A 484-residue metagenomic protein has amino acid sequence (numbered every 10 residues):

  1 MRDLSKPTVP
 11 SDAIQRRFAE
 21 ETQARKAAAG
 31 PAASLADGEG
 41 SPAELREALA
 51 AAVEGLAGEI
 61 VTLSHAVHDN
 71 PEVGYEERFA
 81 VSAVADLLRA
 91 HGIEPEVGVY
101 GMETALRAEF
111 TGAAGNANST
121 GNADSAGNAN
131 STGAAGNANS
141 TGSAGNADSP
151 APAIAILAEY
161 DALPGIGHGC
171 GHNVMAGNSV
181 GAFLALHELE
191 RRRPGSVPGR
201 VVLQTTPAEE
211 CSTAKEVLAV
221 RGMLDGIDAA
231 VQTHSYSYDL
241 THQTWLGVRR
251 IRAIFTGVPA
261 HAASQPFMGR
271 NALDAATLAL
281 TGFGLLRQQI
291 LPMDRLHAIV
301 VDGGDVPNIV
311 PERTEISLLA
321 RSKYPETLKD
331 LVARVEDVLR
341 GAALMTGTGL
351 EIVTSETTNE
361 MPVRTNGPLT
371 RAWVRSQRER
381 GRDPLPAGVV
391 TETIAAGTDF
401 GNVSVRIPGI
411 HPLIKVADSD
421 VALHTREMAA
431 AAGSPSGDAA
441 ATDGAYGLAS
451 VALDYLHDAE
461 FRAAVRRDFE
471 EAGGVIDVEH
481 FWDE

Functional and structural regions predicted by a protein language model:
R2-D124, A129-N130, N137-G199: Acidic/His- and Gly-rich active-site-bordering loop/insert found across diverse amide/peptide-bond hydrolases
V67, L88, A108, I156 (+10 more regions): Divalent metal-coordination and catalytic microenvironments
E77, E96, P194-S196, R287-H297 (+3 more regions): Flexible, glycine/charged-enriched surface loops at secondary-structure junctions
V84, N178-L186, A214, A276-F283 (+1 more regions): Buried hydrophobic packing segments
A113-G115, D148-A158, H242-F255, A417-R426: Acidic-glycine-rich active-site phosphate/pyrophosphate-binding loop
V180-L246, A463: Acidic/histidine-rich catalytic neighborhood of metal-dependent amide-processing enzymes
G226-Q377, E392-G401: Midchain, well-structured core segments that form catalytic/ion-binding scaffolds
L385-G447, D454-A459, A463-E484: Zn-dependent metallopeptidase/amidohydrolase metal-coordination segment
